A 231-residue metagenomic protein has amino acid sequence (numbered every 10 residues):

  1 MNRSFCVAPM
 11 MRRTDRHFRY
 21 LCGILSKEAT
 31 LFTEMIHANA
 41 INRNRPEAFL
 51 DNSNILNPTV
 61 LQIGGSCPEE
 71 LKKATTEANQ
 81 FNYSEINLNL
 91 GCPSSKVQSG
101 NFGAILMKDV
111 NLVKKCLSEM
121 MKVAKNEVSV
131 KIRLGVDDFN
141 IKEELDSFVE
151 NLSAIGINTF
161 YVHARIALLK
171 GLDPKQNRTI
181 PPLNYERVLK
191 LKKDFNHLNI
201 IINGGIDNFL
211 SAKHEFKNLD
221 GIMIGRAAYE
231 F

Functional and structural regions predicted by a protein language model:
M1-F231: Flavin-dependent oxidoreductase catalytic cores
